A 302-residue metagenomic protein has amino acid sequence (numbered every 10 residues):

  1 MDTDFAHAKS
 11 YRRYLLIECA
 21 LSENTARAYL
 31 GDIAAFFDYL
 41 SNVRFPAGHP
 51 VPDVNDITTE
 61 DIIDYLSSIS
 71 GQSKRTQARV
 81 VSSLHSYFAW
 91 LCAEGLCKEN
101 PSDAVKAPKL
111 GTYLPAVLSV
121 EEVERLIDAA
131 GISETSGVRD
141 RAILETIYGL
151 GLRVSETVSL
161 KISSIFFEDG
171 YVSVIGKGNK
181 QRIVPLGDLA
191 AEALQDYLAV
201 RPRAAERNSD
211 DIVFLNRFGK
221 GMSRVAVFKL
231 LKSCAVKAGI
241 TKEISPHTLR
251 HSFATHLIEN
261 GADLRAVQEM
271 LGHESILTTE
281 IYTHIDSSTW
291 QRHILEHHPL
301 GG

Functional and structural regions predicted by a protein language model:
M1-G302: Conserved catalytic core of the tyrosine transesterase superfamily
